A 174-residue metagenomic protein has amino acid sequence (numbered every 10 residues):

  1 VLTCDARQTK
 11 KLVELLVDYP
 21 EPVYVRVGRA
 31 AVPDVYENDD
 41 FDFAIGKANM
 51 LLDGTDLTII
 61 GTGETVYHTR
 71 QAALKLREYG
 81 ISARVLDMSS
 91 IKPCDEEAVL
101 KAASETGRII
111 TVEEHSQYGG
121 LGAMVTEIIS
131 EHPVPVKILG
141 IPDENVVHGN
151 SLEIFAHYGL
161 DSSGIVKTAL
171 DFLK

Functional and structural regions predicted by a protein language model:
V1-D18, L173: Conserved thiamine diphosphate
L16-P22, V125: Glycine- and acidic-residue-enriched helix-capping/beta->alpha junction motif
R26-K174: Thiamine diphosphate
